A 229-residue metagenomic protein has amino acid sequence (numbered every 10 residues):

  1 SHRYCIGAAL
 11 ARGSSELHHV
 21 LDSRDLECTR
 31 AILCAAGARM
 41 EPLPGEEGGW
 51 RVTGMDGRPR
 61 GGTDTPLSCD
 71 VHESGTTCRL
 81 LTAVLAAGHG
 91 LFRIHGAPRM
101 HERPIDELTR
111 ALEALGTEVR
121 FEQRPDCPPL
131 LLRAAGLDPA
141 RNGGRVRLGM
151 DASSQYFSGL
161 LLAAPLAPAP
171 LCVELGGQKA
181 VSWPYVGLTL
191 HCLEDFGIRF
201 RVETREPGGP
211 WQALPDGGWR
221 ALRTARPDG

Functional and structural regions predicted by a protein language model:
S1-G229: Structural preference for solvent-exposed beta-strand-turn elements and adjacent flexible terminal/loop segments within
